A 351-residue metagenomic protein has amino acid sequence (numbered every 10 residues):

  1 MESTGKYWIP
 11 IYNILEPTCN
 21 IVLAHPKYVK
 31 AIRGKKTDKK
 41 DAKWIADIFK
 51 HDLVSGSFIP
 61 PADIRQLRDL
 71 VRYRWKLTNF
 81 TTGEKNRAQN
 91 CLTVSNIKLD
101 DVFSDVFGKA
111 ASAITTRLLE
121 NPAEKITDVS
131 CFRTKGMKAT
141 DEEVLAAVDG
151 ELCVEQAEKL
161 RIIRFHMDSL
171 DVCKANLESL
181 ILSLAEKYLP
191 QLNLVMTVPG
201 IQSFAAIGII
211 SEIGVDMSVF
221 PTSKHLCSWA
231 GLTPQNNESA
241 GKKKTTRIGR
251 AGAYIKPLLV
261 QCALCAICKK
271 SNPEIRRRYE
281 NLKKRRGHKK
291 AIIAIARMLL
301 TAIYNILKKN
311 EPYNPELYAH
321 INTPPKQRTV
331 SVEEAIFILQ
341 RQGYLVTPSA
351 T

Functional and structural regions predicted by a protein language model:
M1-D149, L282: Phosphate- and other anionic-substrate recognition elements at nucleic-acid/protein interfaces
H25, D41, I45, L77 (+7 more regions): Mobile genetic element proteins and their domesticated derivatives, centered on retroelements and DNA transposons
R33, N193-S203, I207-K289: Phosphate-backbone recognition surface of nucleic-acid-processing proteins
L53-S55, E84, N121-K125, K174 (+4 more regions): Short helix-capping/linker segments at secondary-structure and domain boundaries
G56-R72, L99-V102, L152-E155, A240-I248 (+2 more regions): Short, solvent-exposed helix-loop connector elements
S112, K256, V260, L264 (+3 more regions): Amphipathic alpha-helical core segments of compact helical bundles
E143-F204, I213, I267-K270: Helix-hairpin-helix/helix-loop-helix acidic hairpins
A240-T245, R278-L282, R286-I295, A302-T351: Low-complexity, acidic/Ser/Thr- and charged residue-rich accessory regions of DNA metabolism proteins
